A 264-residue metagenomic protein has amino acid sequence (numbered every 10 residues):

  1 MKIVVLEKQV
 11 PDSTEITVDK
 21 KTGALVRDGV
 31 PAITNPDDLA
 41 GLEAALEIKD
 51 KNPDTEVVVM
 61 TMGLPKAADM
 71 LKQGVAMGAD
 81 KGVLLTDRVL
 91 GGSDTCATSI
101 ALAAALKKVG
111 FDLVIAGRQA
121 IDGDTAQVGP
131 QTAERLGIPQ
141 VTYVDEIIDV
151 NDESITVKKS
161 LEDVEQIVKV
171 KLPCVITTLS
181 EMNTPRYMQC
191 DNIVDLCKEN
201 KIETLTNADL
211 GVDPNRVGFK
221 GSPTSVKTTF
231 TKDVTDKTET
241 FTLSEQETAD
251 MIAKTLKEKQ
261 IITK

Functional and structural regions predicted by a protein language model:
M1-K264: N-terminal glycine-rich FAD/FM-binding segment characteristic of electron-transfer flavoproteins
